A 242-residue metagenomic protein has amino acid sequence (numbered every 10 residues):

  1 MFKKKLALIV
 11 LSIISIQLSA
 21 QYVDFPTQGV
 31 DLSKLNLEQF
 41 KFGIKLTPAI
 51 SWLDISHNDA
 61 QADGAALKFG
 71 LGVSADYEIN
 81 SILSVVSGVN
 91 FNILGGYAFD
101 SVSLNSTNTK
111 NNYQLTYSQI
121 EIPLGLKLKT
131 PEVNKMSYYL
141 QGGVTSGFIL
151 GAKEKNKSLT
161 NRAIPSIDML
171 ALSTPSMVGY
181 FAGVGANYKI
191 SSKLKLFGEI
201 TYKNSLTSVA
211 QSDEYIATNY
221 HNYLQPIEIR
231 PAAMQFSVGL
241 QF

Functional and structural regions predicted by a protein language model:
M1-T27, V238-F242: Bacterial Sec-dependent N-terminal signal peptides
Q21, V73, P123-L128, G183-G185: Short, well-ordered amphipathic alpha-helices
Q21-G72, G239-Q241: Short glycine/proline- and aromatic-enriched beta-strand/turn motifs that initiate or cap beta-hairpins
G29-V30, D54-Q61, T107-Q114, P165-L172 (+1 more regions): Extracellular loop and loop/strand-boundary signature of outer-membrane beta-barrel proteins
L32, N36-F40, P48-W52, Y77-S158 (+2 more regions): Gram-negative (and chloroplast) outer-membrane scaffold detector with strong preference for beta-barrel transmembrane
N36, D63-K68, Q114-Q119, L170-G179 (+1 more regions): Short sequence motifs at beta-strands and strand-loop junctions characteristic of Gram-negative outer-membrane
A60-A62, V102-T109, N156-I164, D213-H221: Flexible, surface-exposed loop regions and adjacent strand-edge segments of Gram-negative outer-membrane beta-barrel
M177-A182, K189-F242: Predominantly the C-terminal beta-signal and adjacent terminal strand-loop region of outer-membrane beta-barrel
